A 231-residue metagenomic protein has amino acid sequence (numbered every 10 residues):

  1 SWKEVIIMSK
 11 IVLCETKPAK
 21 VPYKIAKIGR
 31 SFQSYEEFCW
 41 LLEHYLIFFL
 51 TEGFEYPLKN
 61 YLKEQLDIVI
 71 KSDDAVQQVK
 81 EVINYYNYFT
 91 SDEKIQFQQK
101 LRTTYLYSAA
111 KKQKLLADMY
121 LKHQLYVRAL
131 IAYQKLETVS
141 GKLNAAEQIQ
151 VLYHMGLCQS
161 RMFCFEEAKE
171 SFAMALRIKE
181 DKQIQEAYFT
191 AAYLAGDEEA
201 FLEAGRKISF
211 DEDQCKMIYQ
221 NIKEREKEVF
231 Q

Functional and structural regions predicted by a protein language model:
M8-K111: Long, contiguous interaction/recruitment modules in multidomain scaffold/adaptor proteins
T103-V139: Alpha-helical segment of the N-proximal tetratricopeptide repeat
